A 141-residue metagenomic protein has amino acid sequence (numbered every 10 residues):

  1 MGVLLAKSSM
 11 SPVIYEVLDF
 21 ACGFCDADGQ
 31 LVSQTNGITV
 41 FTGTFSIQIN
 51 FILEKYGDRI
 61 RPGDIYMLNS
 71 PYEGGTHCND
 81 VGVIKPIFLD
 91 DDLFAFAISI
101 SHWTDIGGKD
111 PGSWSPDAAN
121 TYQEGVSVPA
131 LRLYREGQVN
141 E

Functional and structural regions predicted by a protein language model:
M1-P12, L18-G75, D92-F96: Alpha/propeptide regions of enzymes that mature by internal proteolysis
V17-C22, D80-I84: Short glycine-rich loop/turn motifs
I47-N50, K85, V126: Residues on a specific face of well-ordered alpha-helices
Y66-L68, N79-P86: Glycine-rich, Trp-frequent "lid" loop and neighboring beta-strands that shape and gate the flavin cofactor pocket
G74-D80, I106-G107: Short, Lys/Arg- and Gly-enriched loop/turn segments at beta-strand edges
D90-E141: Mobile "lid/hinge" segments at catalytic clefts and subdomain interfaces of large enzymes
